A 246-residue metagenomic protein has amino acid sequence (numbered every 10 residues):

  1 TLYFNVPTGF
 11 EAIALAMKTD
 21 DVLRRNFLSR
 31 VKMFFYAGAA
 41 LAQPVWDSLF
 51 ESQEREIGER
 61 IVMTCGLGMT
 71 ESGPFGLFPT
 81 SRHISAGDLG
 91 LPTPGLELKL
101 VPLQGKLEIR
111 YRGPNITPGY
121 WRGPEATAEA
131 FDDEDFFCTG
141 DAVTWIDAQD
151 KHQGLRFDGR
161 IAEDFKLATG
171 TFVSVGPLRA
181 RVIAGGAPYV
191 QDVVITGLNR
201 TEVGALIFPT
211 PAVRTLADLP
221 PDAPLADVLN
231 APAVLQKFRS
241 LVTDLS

Functional and structural regions predicted by a protein language model:
T1-K106, T201-E202, P209-P211, L216-L219 (+1 more regions): Conserved adenylate-forming
L49, R181-A184: Hydrophobic C-terminal alpha-helix "anchor/cap" residues
L98-L100, D141-W145, I195: A structural signal for short hydrophobic beta-strand segments in well-ordered beta-sheet cores
L100-P102, Y111-G113, G159, I207-P209: Flexible glycine-/small-residue-rich
L107-L167: Conserved ATP-binding/catalytic segment of the ANL
I116, K151-R181, R214-P232: Adenylate-forming
A142, G185-A212: C-terminal boundary motif of the adenylate-forming
F165, Q191-T201, R239-S246: Conserved C-terminal "lid"/linker of ANL adenylate-forming enzymes
